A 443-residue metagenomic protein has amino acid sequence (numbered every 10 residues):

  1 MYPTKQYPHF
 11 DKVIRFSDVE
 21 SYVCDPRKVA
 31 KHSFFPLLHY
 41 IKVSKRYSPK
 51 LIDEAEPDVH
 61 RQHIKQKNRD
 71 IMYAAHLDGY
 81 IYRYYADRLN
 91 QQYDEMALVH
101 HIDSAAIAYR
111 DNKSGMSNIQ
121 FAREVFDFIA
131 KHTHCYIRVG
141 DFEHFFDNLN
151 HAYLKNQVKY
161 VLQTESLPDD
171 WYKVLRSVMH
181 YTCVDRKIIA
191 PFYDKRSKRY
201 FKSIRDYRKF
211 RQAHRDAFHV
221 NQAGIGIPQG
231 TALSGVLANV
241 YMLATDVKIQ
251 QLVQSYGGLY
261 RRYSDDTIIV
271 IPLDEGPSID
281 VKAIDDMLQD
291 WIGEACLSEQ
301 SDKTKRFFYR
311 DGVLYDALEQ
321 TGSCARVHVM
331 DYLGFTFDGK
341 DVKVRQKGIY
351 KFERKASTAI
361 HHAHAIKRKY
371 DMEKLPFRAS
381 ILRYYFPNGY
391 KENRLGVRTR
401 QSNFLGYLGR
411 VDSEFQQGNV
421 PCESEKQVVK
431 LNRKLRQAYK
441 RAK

Functional and structural regions predicted by a protein language model:
M1-Y193, V220, E414, C422-K443: Conserved two-metal-ion catalytic palm core of "right-hand" nucleic acid polymerases, unifying RNA-dependent RNA
R46-K65, M179-N221, T304-C324, I381: Charged, glycine/proline-rich intrinsically disordered loops and linkers
A75, G79, R83-Y85, A213-I225 (+6 more regions): Right-hand nucleic-acid polymerase module
E95, V99, A122-R123, L259-S264 (+2 more regions): Basic nucleic-acid-binding interfaces
A106-D111, T267-I271, K305-Y315: Beta-rich nucleic-acid/ligand-interaction surfaces
A122-C135, K155-Q157, D285, Q289 (+3 more regions): Localized chelating/binding microdomains that coordinate divalent metal ions or stabilize phosphate-bearing
H132-S264, I268-D285, Q289, V327: Conserved polymerase palm-domain catalytic core
